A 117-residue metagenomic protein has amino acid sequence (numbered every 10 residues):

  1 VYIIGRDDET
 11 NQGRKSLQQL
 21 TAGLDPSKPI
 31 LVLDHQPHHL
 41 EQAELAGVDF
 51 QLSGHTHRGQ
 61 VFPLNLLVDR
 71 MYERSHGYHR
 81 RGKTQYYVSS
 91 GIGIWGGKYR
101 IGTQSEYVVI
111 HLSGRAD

Functional and structural regions predicted by a protein language model:
V1-D117: Soluble catalytic domains of enzymes that build or remodel membrane lipids, polysaccharides, and related
